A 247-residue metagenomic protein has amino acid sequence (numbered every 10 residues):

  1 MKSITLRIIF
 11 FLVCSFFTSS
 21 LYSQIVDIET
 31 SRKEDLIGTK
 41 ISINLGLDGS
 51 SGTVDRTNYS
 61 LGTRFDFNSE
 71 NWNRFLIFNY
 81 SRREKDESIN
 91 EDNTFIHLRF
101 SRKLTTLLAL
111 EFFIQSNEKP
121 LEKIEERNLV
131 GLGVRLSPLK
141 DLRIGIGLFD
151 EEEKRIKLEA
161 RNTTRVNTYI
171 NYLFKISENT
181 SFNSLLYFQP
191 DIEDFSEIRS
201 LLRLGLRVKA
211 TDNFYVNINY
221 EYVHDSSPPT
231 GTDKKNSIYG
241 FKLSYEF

Functional and structural regions predicted by a protein language model:
M1-I37, F247: Cleavable N-terminal export/targeting peptides
I37-T39, D55-Y59, N90-T94, E126-V130 (+3 more regions): Residues that define the transmembrane beta-barrel architecture of outer-membrane proteins
T39, N71-L76, L107-L110, K140-I144 (+2 more regions): Repeated loop/turn-to-beta-strand initiation elements of outer-membrane beta-barrel proteins
I43-L45, L76-F78, F112, I144-I146 (+4 more regions): Membrane-embedded beta-strand positions of outer-membrane beta-barrel proteins
L47-G49, F65-S69, R102, L136 (+4 more regions): Residue-level signature of outer-membrane beta-barrel architecture
L47-S51, F67-S69, Y80-E84, I114-P120 (+4 more regions): Transmembrane beta-strands of outer-membrane beta-barrel pores
E84-R165: Outer-membrane pore/translocation modules
R207-K209, K235-F247: Outer-membrane beta-barrel "beta-signal"
